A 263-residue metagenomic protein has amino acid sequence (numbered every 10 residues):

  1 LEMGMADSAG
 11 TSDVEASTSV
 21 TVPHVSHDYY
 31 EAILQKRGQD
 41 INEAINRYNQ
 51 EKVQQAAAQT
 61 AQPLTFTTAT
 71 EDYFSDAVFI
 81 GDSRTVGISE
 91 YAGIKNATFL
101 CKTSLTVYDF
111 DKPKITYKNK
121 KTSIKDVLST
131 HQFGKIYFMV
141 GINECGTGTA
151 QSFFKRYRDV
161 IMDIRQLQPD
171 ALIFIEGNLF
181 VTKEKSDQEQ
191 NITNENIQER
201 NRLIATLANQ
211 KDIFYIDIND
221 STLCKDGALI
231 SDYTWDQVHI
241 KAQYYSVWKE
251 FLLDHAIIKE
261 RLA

Functional and structural regions predicted by a protein language model:
L1-D76, E90, K259: N-terminal secretory targeting modules
T67-R156: Conserved SGNH/GDSL esterase-like catalytic core that processes O-acyl groups on lipids and polysaccharides
L100-K102, E176, I218-S221: Conserved beta-strand termini and adjacent loop/short-helix elements that scaffold enzyme active sites in alpha/beta
M139, E176-G177: Alpha/beta-hydrolase-fold catalytic nucleophile elbow
Y157-I161, N201: Generic structural signal for well-ordered alpha-helices, preferentially at hydrophobic/aromatic core positions
Q168-L172: A short helix->loop->beta-strand "cap" motif at the edges of active sites that frequently abuts
V181-A263: Catalytic His-Asp segment of secreted/periplasmic serine-dependent ester chemistry enzymes
